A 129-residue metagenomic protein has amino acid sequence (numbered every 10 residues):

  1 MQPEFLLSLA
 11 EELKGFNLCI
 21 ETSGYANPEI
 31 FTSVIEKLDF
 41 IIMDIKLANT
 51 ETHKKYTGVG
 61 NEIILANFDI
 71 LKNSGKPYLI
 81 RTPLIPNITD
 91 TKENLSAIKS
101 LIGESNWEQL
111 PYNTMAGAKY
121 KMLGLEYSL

Functional and structural regions predicted by a protein language model:
M1-M115: Conserved AdoMet/S-adenosylmethionine-binding subsite of the radical SAM
T114-M122: Class I S-adenosyl-L-methionine
K121-L129: Short glycine/proline- and charge-enriched loop/turn segments that cap or connect secondary-structure elements
